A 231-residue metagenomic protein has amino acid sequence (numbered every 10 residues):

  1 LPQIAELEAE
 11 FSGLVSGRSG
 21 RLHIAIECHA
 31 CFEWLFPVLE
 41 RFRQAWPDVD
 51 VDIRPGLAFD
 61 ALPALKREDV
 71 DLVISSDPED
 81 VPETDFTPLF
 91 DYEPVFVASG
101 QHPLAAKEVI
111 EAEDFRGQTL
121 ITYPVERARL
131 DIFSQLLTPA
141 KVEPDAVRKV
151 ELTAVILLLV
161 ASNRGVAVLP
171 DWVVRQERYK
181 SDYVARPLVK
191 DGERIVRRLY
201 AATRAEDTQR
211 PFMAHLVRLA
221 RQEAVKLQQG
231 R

Functional and structural regions predicted by a protein language model:
L1-G13, V95, R218, Q222-V225: Alpha-helical "hinge/linker" immediately C-terminal to small N-terminal DNA-binding modules
L14, P37-R41, A58-A98, Q135 (+2 more regions): Short beta-strand-centered segments that line the small-molecule binding cleft or hinge of alpha/beta clamshell
S19-V81, K149-L152: Central regulatory/effector-binding core of bacterial HTH transcription factors
I24, A64-K66, F115, L158-R164 (+1 more regions): Hydrophobic residues within well-ordered alpha-helices
W34, V184-Q229: A late-sequence structural motif
P82-P88, Y92, A154-A205: Beta-alpha-beta core module
D85-V125, V196-D207, R221, V225: Hydrophobic/proline-rich hinge and linker segments of small-molecule sensing/allosteric domains, predominantly
A105, T119-A140, D171, Q209-R218 (+1 more regions): Secondary-structure junction motif
